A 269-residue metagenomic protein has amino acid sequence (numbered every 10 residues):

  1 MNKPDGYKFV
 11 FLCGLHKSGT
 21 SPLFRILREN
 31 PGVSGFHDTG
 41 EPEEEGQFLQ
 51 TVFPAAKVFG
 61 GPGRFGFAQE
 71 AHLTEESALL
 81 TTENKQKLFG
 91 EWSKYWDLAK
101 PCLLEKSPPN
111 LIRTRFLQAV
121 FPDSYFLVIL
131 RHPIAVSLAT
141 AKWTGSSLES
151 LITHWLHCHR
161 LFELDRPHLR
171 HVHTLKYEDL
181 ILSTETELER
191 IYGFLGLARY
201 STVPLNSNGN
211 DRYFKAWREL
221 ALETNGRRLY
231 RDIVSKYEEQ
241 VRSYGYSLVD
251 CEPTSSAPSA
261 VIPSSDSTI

Functional and structural regions predicted by a protein language model:
M1-K87, L205-A216: PAPS-dependent sulfotransferase catalytic core
M1-V10, A141, L148, E163-R166 (+1 more regions): PAPS-dependent sulfotransferases, especially Golgi type II membrane carbohydrate sulfotransferases
H37, F53, T140-A141, V234: Short, flexible helix/strand-to-coil boundary loops that buttress conserved ligand/catalytic motifs in alpha/beta
P54-K57, W96-T202: PAPS-dependent sulfotransferase catalytic domain
R64-F67, T153-L161, R227-D232: Short, basic, helix/turn surface patches
E75-E105: Alpha-helix-centered segments that form part of catalytic cores
E75-L79, E149-I152, E178, T224: Charge-dense, low-complexity intrinsically disordered segments
